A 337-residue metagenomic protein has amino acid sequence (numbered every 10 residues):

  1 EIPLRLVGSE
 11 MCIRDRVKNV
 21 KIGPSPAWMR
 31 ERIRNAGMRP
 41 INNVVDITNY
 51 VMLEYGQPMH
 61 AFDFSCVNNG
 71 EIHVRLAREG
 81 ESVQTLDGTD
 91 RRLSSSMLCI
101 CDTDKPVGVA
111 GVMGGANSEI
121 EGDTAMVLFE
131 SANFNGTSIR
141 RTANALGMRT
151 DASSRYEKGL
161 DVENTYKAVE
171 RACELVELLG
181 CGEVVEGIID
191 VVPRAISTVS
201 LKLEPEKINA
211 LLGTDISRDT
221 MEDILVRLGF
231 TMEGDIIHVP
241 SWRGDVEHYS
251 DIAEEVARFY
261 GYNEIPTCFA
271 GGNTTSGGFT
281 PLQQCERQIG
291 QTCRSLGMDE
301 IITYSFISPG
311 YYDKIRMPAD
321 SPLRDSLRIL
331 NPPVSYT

Functional and structural regions predicted by a protein language model:
E1-G8, I13: Single conserved hydrophobic/aromatic residue that forms the stacking wall/gate of nucleotide- or nucleobase-binding
R16-G23, M38, L86-T89, T103 (+10 more regions): Hydrophobic alpha-helical scaffolding
R16-V20, R32-R39, I47-E54, P58 (+11 more regions): Generic, well-ordered alpha-helical scaffold segments in large soluble proteins
I22, N49, Q57-M59, E79-E81 (+9 more regions): Short, glycine-/Ser/Thr-/acidic-enriched flexible segments
P26, R30-N35, N42, T48-N117: Conserved mixed alpha/beta core segments that line enzyme active sites in large multi-domain catalysts
P40-I47, V176-V191, E233-G234, T267 (+1 more regions): Flexible, glycine/charged-enriched surface loops at secondary-structure junctions
I100-I196: Mobile "lid/hinge" segments at catalytic clefts and subdomain interfaces of large enzymes
L201-Y336: Extended, well-folded interaction surfaces typified by the phenylalanyl-tRNA synthetase beta subunit core
